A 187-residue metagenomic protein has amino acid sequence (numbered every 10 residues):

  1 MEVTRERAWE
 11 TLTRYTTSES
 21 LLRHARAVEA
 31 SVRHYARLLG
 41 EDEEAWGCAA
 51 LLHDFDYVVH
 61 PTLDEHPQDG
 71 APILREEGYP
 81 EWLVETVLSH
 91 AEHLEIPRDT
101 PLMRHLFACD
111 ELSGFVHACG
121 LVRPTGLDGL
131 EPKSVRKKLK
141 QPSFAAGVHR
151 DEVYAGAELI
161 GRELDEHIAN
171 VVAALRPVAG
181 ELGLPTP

Functional and structural regions predicted by a protein language model:
M1-L63: Acidic/His-rich, divalent-metal-binding segments that scaffold phosphate/diphosphate chemistry
M1-S18, A30, I96, K133 (+2 more regions): Metal-centered catalytic cores of metalloenzymes
V3, R23-A27, E65, W82 (+4 more regions): Conserved active-site and cofactor/substrate-binding residues in soluble primary-metabolism enzymes
W9, T13, E29, R33 (+6 more regions): Predominant activation on well-ordered alpha-helical scaffold segments within soluble catalytic domains
T11, Y35, I73, E152-G156 (+1 more regions): Residues within well-ordered alpha helices
T13, R33, R37, R75 (+2 more regions): Short polybasic/polar patches that bind polyanions
L39-P142, Y154: Divalent metal-dependent catalytic cores for phosphoryl transfer on phosphate-bearing substrates
P132-S134, L139-T186: C-terminal binding/interaction regions
